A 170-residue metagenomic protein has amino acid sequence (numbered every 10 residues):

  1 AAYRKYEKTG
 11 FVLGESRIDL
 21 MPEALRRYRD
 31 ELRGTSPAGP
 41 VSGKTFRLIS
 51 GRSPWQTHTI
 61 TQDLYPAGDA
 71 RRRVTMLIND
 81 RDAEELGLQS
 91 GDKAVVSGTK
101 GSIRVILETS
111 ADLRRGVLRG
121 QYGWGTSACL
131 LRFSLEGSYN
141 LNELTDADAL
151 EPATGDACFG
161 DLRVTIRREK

Functional and structural regions predicted by a protein language model:
A1, T59, L64-L77, R81-K170: Long, contiguous, secondary-structure-rich segments that constitute the structural scaffold of globular domains
A1-P66: Long, low-complexity segments enriched in small/aliphatic residues
